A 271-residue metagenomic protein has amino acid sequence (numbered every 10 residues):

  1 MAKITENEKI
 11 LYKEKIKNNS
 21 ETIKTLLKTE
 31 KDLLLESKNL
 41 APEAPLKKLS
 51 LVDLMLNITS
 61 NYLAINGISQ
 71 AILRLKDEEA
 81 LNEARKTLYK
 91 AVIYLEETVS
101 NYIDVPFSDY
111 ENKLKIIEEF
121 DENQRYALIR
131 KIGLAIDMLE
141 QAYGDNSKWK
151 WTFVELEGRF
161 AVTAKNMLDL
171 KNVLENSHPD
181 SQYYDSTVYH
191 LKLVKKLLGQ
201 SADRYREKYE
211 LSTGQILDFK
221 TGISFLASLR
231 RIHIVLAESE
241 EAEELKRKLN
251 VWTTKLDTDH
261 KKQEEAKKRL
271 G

Functional and structural regions predicted by a protein language model:
M1-K38, E265-K268: Eukaryotic intrinsically disordered, low-complexity segments enriched for acidic and Ser/Thr/Pro residues that serve as
E6, I10, L46-D53, L75-K86 (+3 more regions): Short, charged, amphipathic alpha-helical segments
K13-E14, P45-L73, Y89-L211: Amphipathic alpha-helical repeat scaffolds of TPR domains
N18-S37, A80-E97, S108, F219-I223: Helix-turn-helix repeat elements of alpha-solenoid scaffolds
L26-E43, K113, S186-I216, L249-A266: Short, flexible domain-boundary/linker segments around small modular repeats
F120, A127-L128, A142-Y143, V251-G271: Alpha-helical linker/edge segments of TPR/alpha-solenoid repeat scaffolds and analogous pre-/post-domain helices
